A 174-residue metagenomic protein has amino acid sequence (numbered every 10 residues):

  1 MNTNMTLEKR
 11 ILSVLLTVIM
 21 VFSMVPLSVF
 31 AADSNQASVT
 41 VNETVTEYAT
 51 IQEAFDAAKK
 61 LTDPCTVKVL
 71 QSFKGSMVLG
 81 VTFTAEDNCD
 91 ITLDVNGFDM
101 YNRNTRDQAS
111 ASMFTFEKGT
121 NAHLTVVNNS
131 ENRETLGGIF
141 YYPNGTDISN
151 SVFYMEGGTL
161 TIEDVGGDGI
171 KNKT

Functional and structural regions predicted by a protein language model:
N2-L15: Bacterial N-terminal signal peptides that target proteins for export
S13-M24: Hydrophobic alpha-helical transmembrane signal-anchor segments
F22-Q36: Sec-dependent signal peptide cleavage junction
F30, L160-I162, G169-T174: Short, intrinsically disordered, charge-balanced linker/junction segments flanking boundaries in proteins
N35-L70, G75: Acidic Gly/Asp/Thr-rich repetitive segments characteristic of extracellular carbohydrate-active and adhesion proteins
G75-T92, M100-N128, R133, I139-E156: Extracellular beta-strand-rich solenoid/capping regions of secreted or surface-exposed proteins that bind or remodel
G97-D99, S130, T159-T161, G166: A structural signal for beta-strand register positions
